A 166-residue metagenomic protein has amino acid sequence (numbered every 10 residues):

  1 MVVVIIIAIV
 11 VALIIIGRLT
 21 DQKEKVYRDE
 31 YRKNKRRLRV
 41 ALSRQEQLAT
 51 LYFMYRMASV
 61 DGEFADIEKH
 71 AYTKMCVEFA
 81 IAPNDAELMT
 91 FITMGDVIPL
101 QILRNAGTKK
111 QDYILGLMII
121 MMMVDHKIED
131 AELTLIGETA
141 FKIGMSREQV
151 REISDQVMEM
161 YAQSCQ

Functional and structural regions predicted by a protein language model:
V2-Y55, D66-Q166: Small-residue-enriched hydrophobic alpha-helices in membranes
A58-S59: Extracytoplasmic/periplasm-facing segments of secreted or lipoprotein envelope proteins
